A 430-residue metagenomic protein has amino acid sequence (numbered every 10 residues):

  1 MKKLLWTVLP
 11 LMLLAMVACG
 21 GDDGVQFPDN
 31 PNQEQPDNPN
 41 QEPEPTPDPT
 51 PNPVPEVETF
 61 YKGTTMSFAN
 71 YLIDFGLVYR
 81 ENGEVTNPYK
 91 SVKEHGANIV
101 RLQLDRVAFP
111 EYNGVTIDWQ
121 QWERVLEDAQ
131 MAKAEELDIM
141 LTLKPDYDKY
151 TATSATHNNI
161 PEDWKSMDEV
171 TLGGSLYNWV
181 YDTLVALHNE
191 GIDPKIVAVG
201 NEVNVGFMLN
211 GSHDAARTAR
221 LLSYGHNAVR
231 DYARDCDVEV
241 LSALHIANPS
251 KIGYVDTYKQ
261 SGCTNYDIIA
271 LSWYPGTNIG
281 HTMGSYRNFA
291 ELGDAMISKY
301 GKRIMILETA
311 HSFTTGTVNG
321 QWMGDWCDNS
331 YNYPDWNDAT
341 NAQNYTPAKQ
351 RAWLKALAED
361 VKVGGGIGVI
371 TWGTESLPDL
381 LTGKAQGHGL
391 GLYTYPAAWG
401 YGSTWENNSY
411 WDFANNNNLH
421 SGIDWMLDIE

Functional and structural regions predicted by a protein language model:
L4-P55: Bacterial Sec-dependent N-terminal signal peptides
P53-V92: Boundary/entry segment of secreted carbohydrate-active catalytic domains
Y61-M66, V100-L102, I139-P145, K195-V199 (+4 more regions): Hydrophobic faces of well-ordered beta-strands that scaffold small-molecule active sites in alpha/beta enzyme cores
L77, G316-G324, Y331, A339-W353 (+2 more regions): Aromatic-rich peripheral "rim/lid" segments of glycoside hydrolase catalytic domains that contact and position glycan
N82-K90, D182-T183, N248-S261, R287-A295: Alpha-helical scaffolding within the catalytic cores of extracellular/periplasmic polymer-degrading hydrolases
S91-L241: Substrate-binding cleft and catalytic face of glycoside hydrolase catalytic domains, especially the flexible beta-alpha
L141, K195, N201, I246 (+2 more regions): Aromatic- and acid-rich polysaccharide-binding/catalytic face of secreted or lumenal carbohydrate-active enzymes
G211, Y266-K302, S312, G316-A348: Substrate-binding surface in catalytic domains of secreted glycosidases
